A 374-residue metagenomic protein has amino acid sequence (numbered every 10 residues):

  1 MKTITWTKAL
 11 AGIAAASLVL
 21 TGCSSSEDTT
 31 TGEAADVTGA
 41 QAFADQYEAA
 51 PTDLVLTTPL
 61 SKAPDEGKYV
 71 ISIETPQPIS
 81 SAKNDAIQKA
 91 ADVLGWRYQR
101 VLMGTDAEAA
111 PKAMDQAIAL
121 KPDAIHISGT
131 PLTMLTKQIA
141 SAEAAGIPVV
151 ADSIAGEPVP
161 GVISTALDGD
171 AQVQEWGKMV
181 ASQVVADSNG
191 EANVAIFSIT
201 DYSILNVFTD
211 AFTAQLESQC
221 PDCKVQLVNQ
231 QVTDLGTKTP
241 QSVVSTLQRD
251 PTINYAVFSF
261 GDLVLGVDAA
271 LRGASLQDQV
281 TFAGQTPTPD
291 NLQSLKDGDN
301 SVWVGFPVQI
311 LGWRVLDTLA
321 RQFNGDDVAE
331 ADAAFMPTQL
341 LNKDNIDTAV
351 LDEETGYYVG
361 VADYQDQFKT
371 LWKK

Functional and structural regions predicted by a protein language model:
G22-E33: Bacterial lipoprotein signal-peptidase II cleavage site
T31, T133-E175, N193, T288-K296 (+2 more regions): Flexible loop/hinge segments that line or gate small-molecule binding clefts
T31-A86, Q99-P111, Q116, L120 (+3 more regions): Extracytoplasmic "Venus flytrap"
G32-G67, R314-K374: Hinge/cleft segment of the Venus flytrap/periplasmic-binding protein
V55-L56, A110, A166-V194, N206-V207 (+3 more regions): Hydrophobic alpha-helical segments within soluble ligand-binding/sensing domains
Y69-S72, I87, Q174-C220, L227-N229 (+1 more regions): An alpha-beta-alpha
I125-A144, F212, V232-S294: Hydrophobic alpha-helical
D278-D344: Flexible loop/turn connectors
